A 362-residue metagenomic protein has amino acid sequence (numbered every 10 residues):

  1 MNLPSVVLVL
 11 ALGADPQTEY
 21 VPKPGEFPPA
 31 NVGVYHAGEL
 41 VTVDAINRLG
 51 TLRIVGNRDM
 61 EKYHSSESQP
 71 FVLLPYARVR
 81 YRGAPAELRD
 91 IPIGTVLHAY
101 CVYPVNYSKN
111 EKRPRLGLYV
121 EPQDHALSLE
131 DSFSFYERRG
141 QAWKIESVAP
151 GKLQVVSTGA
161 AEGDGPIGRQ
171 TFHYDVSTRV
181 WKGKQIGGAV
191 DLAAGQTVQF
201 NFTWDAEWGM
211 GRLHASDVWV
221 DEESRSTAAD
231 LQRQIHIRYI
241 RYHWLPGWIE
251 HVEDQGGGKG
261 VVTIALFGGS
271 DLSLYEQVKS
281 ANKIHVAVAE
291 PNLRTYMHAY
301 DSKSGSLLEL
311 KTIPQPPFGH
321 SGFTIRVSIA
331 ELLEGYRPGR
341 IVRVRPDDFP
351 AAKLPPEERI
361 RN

Functional and structural regions predicted by a protein language model:
M1-S5: Positively charged n-region of N-terminal signal peptides that target proteins for export
V6-L8, L12: Hydrophobic helical h-region of N-terminal Sec-dependent signal peptides in bacterial secretory/periplasmic proteins
L12-Y76, R80-N362: Short, flexible, surface-exposed loop segments at domain boundaries
